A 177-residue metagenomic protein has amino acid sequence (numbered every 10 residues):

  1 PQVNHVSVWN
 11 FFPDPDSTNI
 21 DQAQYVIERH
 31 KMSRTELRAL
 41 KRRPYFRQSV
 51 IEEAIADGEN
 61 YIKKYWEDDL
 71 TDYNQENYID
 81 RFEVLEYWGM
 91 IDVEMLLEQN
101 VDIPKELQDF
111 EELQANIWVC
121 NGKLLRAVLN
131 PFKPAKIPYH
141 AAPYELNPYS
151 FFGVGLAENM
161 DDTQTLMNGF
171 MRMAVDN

Functional and structural regions predicted by a protein language model:
P1-N177: Extended alpha-helical, oligomerization-prone segments that build pores/tubes and scaffolds
